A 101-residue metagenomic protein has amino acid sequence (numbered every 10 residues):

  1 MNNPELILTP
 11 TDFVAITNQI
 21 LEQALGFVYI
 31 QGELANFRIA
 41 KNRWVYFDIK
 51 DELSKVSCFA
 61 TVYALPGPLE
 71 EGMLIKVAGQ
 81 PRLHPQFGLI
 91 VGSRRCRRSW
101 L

Functional and structural regions predicted by a protein language model:
M1-L101: OB-fold and OB-like single-stranded nucleic-acid-recognition modules and their adjacent interaction interfaces
